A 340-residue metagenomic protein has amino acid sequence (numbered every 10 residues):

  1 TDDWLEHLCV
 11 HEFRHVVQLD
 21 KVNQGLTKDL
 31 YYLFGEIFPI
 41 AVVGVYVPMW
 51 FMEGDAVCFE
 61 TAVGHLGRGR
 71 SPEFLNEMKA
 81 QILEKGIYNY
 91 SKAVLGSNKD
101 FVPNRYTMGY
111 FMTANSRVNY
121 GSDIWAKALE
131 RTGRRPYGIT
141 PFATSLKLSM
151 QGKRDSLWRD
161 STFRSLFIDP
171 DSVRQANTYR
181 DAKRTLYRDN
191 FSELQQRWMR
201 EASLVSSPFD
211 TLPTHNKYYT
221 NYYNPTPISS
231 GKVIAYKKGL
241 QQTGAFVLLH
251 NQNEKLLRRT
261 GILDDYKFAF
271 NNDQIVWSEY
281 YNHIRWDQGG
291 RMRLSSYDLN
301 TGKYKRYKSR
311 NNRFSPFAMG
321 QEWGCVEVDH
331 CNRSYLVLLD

Functional and structural regions predicted by a protein language model:
D3-L8, V16, K21-A114, V118-N119 (+2 more regions): Acidic/His/Gly-enriched intrinsically disordered linker/tail segments that often contain short helix/coil "MoRF-like"
E12: Walker B catalytic acidic pair
G69, E73, Y219-Y222, K237-F246 (+4 more regions): A flexible loop/linker signature enriched in serine peptidases of the S9 family
S116, A235-Y236, F268, W277: Conserved hydrophobic/aromatic "anchor" residues that stabilize well-ordered secondary structure elements
E193, R197-N221, L249-Y266, S296-S315 (+2 more regions): Multi-bladed beta-propeller domains
S207-Y218, Y223-L240, F246: An edge-strand/N-cap motif at the start of beta-rich repeat modules
T226-I228, K267-A269, F317-A318: Conserved beta-strand position repeated across blades of beta-propeller domains
S230-K232, N272-Q274, G320-E322: Short coil/turn segments that connect the beta-strands within blades of beta-propeller domains
